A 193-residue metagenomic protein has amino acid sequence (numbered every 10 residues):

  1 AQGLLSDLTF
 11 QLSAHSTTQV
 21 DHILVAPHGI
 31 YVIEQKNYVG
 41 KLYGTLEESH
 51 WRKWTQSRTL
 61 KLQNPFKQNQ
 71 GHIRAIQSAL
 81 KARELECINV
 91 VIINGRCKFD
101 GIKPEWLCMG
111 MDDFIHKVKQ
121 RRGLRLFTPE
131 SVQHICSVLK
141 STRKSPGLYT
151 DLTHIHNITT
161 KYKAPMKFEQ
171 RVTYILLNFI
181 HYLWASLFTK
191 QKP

Functional and structural regions predicted by a protein language model:
A1-T18, V25-I30, V39-K41, Q56-P193: Surface-exposed interaction regions that form or flank ligand-binding interfaces
V39-R52: Short, flexible, mixed-charge acidic loops at enzyme active sites
